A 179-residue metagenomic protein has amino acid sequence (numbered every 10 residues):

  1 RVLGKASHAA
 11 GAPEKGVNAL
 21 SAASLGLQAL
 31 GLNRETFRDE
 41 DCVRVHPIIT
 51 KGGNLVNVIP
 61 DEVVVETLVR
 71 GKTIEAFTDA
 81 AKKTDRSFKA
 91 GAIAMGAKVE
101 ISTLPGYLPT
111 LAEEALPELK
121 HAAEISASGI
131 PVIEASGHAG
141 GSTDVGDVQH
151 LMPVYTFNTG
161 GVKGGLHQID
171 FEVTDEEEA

Functional and structural regions predicted by a protein language model:
R1-I125, G137-G146: Midchain, well-structured core segments that form catalytic/ion-binding scaffolds
A90, S128, K163-G164: Feature targets compositionally biased, intrinsically disordered low-complexity regions with long contiguous runs
K98-E100, P131, D170: Ser/Thr- (and often Asn-) enriched beta-sheet segments in non-cytosolic proteins
S126-E134: A local structural motif
I133-A179: Zn-dependent metallopeptidase/amidohydrolase metal-coordination segment
